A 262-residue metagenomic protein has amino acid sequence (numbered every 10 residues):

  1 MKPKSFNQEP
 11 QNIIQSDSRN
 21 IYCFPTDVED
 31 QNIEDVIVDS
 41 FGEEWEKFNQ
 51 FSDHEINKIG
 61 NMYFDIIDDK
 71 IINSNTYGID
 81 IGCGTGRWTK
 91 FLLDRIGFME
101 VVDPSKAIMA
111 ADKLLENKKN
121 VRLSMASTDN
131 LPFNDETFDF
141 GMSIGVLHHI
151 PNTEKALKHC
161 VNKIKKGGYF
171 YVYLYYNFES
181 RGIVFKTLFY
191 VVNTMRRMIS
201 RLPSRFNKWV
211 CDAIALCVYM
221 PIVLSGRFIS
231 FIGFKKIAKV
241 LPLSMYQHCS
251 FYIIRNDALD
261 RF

Functional and structural regions predicted by a protein language model:
M1-P132, F140: Conserved N-terminal segment of class I S-adenosyl-L-methionine
K90, I150-K155: Short N-terminal helix/helix-N-cap motif within the alpha/beta-hydrolase-1
N130, N134-D135, N152: Acidic/polar helix N-cap motif
F140-P151: A short SAM/SAH-binding and catalytic strip from SAM-dependent methyltransferases
E154-K166: A short glycine-rich, Lys/Arg-flanked "PGG" loop and its adjoining helix->strand segment in the class I
Y169-D212: Conserved class I S-adenosyl-L-methionine
R197-F262: Substrate-binding/catalytic lobe of Class I Rossmann-like enzymes that use SAM or dcSAM, i.e., the mid-to-C-terminal
